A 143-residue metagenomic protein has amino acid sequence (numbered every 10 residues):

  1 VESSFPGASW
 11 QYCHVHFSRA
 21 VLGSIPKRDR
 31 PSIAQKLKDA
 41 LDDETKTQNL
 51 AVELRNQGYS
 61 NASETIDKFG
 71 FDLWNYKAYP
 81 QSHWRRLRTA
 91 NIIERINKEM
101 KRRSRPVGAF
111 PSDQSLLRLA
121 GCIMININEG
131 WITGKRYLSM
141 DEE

Functional and structural regions predicted by a protein language model:
V1-K36: Conserved beta-strand -> loop -> alpha-helix junction used to position metal-binding or nucleic-acid-contacting
E2, D39-E143: Acidic/histidine-rich catalytic cores and adjacent linkers of DNA breakage/strand-transfer/modification proteins
